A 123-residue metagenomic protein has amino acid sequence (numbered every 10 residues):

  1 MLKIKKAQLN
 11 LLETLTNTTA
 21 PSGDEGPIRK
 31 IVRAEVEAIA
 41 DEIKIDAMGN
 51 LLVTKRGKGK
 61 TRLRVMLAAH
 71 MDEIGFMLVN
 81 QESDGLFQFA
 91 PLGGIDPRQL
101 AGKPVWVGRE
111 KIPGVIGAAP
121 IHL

Functional and structural regions predicted by a protein language model:
M1-L123: N-terminal hydrophobic/helix-forming segments and targeting peptides
